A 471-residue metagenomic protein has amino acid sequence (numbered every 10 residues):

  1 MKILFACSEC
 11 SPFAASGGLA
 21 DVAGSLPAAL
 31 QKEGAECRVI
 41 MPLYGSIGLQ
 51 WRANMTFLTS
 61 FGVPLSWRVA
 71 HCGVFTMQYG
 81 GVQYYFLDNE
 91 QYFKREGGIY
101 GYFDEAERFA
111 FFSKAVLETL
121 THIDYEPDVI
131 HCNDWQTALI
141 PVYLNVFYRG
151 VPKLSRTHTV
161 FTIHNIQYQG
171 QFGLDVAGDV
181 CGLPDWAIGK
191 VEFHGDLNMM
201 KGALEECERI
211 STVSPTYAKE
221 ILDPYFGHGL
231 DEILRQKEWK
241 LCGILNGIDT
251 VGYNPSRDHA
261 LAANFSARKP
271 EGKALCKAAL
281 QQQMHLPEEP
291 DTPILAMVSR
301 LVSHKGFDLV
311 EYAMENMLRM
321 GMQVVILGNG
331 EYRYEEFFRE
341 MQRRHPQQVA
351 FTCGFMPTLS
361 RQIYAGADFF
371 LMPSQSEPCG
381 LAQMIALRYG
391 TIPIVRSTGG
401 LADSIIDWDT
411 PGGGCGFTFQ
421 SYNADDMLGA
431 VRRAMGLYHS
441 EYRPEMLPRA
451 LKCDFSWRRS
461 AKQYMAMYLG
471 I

Functional and structural regions predicted by a protein language model:
M1-I471: Catalytic cores of nucleotide-sugar-dependent glycosyltransferases that transfer UDP/GDP/TDP-activated
